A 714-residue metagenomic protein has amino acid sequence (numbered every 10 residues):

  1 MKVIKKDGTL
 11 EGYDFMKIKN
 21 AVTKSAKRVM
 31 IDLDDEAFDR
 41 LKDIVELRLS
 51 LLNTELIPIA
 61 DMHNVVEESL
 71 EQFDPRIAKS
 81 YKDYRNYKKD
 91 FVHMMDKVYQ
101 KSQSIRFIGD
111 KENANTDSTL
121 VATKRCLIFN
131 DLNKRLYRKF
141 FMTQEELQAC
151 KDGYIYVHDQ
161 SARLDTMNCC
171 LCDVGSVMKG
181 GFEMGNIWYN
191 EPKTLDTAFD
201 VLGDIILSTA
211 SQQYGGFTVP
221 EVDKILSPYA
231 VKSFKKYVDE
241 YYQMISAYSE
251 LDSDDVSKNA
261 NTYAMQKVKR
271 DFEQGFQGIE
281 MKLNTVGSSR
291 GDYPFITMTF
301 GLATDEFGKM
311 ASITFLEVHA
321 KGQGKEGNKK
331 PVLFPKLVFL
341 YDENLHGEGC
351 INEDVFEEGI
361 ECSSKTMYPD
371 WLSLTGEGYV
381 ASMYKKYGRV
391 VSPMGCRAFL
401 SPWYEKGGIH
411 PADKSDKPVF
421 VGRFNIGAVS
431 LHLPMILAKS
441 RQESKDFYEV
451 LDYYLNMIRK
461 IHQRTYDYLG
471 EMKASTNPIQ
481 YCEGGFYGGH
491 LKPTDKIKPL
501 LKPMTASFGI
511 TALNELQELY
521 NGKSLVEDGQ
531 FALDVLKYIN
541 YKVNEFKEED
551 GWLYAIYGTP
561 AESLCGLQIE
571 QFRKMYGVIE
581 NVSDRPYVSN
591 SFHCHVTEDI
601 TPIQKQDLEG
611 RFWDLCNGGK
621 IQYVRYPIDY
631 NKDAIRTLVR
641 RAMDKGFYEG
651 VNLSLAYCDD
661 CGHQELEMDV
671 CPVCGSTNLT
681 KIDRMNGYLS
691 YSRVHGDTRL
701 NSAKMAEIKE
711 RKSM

Functional and structural regions predicted by a protein language model:
M1-R106, K704-K709, M714: Charged, amphipathic alpha-helical regulatory modules used for macromolecular assembly or allosteric control
G12-Y13, P503-S507: Short, conserved micro-motifs enriched in small and acidic residues
N20, D43, K460, T511 (+1 more regions): Generic structural signal for well-ordered, non-membrane alpha-helices
L70, D74, V92, H462 (+2 more regions): A structural signal for well-ordered alpha-helices, especially hydrophobic packing surfaces of coiled-coils
V98-K502, K523-L525, G529-R684, S690 (+1 more regions): Conserved catalytic cores of very large enzyme subunits
M281, A506-L519, K537: Contiguous, well-ordered alpha-helical segments that form the cores/surfaces of helical PPI scaffolds
V694-A703: Conserved helix-adjacent loop modules within structured domains
